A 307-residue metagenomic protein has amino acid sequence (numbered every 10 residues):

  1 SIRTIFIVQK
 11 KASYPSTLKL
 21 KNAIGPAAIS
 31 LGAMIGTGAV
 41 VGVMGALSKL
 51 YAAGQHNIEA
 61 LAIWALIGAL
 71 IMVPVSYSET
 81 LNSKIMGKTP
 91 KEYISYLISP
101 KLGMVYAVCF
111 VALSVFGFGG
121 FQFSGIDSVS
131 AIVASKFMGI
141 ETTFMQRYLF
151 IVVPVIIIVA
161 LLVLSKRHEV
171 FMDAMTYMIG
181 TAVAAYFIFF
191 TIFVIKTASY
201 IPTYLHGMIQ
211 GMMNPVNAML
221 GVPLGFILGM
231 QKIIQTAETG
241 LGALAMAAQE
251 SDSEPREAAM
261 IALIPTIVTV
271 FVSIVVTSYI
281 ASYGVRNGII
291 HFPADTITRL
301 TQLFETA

Functional and structural regions predicted by a protein language model:
S1, K21-V41, G103-S124, Q146-I156 (+1 more regions): Hydrophobic, membrane-embedded alpha-helices of multi-pass small-molecule transporters
S1-A39, K49-A60, M72: N-terminal alpha-helical transmembrane segments of multi-pass membrane transport and channel/translocase proteins
S1-F6, S48-K91, V270-I274: Extracellular loop-to-transmembrane helix junctions
S1-R3, Q9-A12, S124-S130, R147-K196 (+1 more regions): Membrane-interface loop-to-helix entry segments
T17-L20, A46-E59, K84-T89, L97-K101 (+2 more regions): Juxtamembrane helix-boundary/capping and inter-helix hinge elements in multi-pass membrane proteins
L18, W64, G68, A174-A185 (+1 more regions): Junctions where cytoplasmic loops transition into the N-terminal start of transmembrane alpha-helices in multi-pass
S30-M34, I67-G87, S95-L164: Helix-loop-helix module between adjacent transmembrane segments
V75-I85, T191-G207, Q249-S251, I264-R299: Extracellular/periplasmic helix-exit of transmembrane alpha-helices
